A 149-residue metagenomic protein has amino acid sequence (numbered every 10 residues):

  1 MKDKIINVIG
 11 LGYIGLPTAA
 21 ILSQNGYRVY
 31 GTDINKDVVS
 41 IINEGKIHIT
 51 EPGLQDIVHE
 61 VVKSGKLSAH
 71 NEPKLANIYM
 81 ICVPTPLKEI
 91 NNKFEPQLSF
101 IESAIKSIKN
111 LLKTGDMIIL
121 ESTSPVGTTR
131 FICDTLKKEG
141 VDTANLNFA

Functional and structural regions predicted by a protein language model:
K2-I5, R28, I34-I78, C82-E95 (+1 more regions): Conserved N-terminal Rossmann-fold NAD(P) cofactor-binding segment
N7, Y30, S68, M117 (+1 more regions): A structural signal for isolated positions on well-ordered beta-strands in alpha/beta enzyme cores
L11-G12: Glycine-rich Rossmann-fold phosphate-binding loop(s) that bind the pyrophosphate of adenine dinucleotide cofactors
G15-L16: N-terminal Rossmann-fold NAD(P) dinucleotide-binding loop
A19, S23-Q24: Gly/Ala-rich phosphate-binding loop of Rossmann-like dinucleotide-binding domains, activating on the conserved
G31-I41, M117-V126: Extended hydrophobic secondary-structure segments
L87-A149: Rossmann-like NAD(P)(H) cofactor-binding subdomain of soluble oxidoreductases
